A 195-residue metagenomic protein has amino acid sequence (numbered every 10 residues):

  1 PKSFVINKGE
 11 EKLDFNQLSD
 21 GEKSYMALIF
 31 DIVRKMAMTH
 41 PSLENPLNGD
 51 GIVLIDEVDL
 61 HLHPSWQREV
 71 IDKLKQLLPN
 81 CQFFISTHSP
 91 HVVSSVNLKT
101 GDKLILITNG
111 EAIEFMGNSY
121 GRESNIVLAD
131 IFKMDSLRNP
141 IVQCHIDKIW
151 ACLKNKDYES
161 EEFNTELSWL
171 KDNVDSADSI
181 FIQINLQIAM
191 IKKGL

Functional and structural regions predicted by a protein language model:
K2-L137, I141: Switch/communication elements of ASCE P-loop NTPase nucleotide-binding domains
K99, M116-L195: Acidic, Mg2+-coordinating catalytic modules of nucleic-acid enzymes
